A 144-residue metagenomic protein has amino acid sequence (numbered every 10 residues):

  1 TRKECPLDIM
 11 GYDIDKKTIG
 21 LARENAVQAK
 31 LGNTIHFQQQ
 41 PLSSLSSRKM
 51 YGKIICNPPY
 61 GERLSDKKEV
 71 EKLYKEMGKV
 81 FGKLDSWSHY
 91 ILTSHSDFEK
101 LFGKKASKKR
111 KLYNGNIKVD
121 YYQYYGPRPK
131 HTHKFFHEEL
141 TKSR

Functional and structural regions predicted by a protein language model:
T1-R144: Class I S-adenosyl-L-methionine-dependent methyltransferase catalytic core
